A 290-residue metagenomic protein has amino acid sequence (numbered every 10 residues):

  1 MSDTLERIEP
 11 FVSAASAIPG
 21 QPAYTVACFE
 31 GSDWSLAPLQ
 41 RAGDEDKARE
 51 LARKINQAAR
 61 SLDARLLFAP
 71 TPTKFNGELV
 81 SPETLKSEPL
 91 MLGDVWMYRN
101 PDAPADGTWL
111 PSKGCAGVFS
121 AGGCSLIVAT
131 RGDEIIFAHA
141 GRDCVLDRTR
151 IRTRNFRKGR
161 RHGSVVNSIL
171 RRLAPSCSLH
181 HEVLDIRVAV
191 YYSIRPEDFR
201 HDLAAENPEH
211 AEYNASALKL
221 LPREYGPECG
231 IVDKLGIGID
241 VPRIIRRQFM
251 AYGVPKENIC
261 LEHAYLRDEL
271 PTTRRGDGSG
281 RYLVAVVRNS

Functional and structural regions predicted by a protein language model:
M1-S290: Active-site microenvironment for binding and transforming phosphate-containing groups
